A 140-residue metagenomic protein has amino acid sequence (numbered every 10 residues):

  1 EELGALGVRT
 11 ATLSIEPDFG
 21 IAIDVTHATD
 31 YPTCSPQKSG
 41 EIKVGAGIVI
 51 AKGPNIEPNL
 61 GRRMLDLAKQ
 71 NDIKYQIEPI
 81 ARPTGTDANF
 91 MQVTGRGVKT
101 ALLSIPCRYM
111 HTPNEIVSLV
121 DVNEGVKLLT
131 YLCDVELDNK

Functional and structural regions predicted by a protein language model:
E1-G47, L137-K140: Acidic/histidine-rich catalytic neighborhood of metal-dependent amide-processing enzymes
I42-V122, V126, L132-L137: Active-site-adjacent substrate-binding region of metalloamidase/peptidase-like peptide-processing proteins
